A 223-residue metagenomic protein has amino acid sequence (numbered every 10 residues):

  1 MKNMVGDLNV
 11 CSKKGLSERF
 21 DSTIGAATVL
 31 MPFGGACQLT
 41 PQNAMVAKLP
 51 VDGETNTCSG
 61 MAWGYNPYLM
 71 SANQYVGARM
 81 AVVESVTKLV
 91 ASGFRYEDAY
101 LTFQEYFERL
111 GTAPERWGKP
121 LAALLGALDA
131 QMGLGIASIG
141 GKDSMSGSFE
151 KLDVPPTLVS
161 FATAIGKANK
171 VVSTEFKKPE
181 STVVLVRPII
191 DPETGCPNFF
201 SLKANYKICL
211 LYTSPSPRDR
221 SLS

Functional and structural regions predicted by a protein language model:
M1-S214, R218-S223: Glycine/proline-enriched, intrinsically flexible loops and inter-domain linkers
